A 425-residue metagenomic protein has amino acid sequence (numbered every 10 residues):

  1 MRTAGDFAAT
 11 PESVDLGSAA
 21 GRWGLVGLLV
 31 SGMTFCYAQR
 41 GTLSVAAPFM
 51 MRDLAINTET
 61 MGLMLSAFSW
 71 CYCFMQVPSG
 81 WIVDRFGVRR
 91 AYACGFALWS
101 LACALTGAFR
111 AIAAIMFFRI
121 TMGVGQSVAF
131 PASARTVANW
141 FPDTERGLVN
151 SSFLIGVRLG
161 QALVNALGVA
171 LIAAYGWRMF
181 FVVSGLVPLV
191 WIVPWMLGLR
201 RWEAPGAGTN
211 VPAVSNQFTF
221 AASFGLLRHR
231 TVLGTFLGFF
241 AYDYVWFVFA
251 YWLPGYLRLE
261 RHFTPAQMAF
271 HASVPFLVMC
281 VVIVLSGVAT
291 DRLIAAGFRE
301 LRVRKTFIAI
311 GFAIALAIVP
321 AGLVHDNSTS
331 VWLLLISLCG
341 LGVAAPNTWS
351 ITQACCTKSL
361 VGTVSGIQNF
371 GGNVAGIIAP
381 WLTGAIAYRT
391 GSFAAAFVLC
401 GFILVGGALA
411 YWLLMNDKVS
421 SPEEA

Functional and structural regions predicted by a protein language model:
G24-T58, F249-P254: Extracytoplasmic
L43-S44, R230-V284, A345, W349 (+1 more regions): Extracytoplasmic gate region of multi-pass secondary transporters
A55, G87, A108-A114, G125 (+3 more regions): Helix-breaking motifs and short loop linkers at transmembrane-helix boundaries and internal kinks in secondary membrane
F74-I112: Conserved MFS/SLC helix-loop-helix module at the cytosolic interface between two early adjacent transmembrane helices
R90-A104, R302-V319: Structural signature of the two symmetry-related core transmembrane helices
F118-V157: Cytoplasmic helix-loop-helix junction between adjacent transmembrane helices in 12-TM secondary transporters
F153-E203: Helix-loop-helix hairpin linking two adjacent transmembrane segments in secondary transporters
M196-A221, S420-A425: Flexible cytoplasmic inter-helical loops of multi-pass small-molecule transporters
